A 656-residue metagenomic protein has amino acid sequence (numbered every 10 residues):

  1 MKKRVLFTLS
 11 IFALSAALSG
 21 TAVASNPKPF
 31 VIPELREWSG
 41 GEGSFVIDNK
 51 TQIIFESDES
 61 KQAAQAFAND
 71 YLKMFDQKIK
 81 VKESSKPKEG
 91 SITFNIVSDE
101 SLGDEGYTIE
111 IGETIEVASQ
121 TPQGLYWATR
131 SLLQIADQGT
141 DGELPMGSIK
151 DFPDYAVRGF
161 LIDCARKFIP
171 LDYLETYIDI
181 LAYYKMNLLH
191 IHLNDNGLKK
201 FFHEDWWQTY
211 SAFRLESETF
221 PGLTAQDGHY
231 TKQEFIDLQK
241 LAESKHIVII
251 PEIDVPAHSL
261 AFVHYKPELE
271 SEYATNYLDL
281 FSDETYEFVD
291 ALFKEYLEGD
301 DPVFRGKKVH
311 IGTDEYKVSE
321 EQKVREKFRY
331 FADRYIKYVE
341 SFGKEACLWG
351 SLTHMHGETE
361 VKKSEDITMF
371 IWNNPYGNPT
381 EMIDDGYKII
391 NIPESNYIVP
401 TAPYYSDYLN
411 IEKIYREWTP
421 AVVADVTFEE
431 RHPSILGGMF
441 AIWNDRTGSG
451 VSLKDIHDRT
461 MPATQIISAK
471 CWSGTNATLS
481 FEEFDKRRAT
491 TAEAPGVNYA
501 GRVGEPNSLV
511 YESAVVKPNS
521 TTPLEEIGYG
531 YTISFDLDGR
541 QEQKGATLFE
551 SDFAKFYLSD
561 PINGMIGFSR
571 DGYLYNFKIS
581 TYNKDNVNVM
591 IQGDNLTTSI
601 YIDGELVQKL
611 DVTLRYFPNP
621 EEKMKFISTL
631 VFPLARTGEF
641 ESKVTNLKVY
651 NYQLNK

Functional and structural regions predicted by a protein language model:
M1-P27: Bacterial Sec-dependent N-terminal signal peptides
A22-P153, A346-M355, K363, T490-E493 (+1 more regions): Acidic, contiguous N-terminal accessory segments
I53, T121, F160, L181 (+5 more regions): Conserved, mostly hydrophobic/aromatic
S101-Y277, E284, D290-K308, N444: Feature activates predominantly on carbohydrate-active enzymes
R158-I162, L189-I191, I249-I253, K307-I311 (+4 more regions): Hydrophobic faces of well-ordered beta-strands that scaffold small-molecule active sites in alpha/beta enzyme cores
F262, P267-T368, W372-G386: Active-site neighborhood of glycoside hydrolase catalytic domains
E360-E365, N374-S513: Flexible, acidic glycine-rich loops studded with aromatic residues
V503-K656: Extracellular glycan-associated modules
